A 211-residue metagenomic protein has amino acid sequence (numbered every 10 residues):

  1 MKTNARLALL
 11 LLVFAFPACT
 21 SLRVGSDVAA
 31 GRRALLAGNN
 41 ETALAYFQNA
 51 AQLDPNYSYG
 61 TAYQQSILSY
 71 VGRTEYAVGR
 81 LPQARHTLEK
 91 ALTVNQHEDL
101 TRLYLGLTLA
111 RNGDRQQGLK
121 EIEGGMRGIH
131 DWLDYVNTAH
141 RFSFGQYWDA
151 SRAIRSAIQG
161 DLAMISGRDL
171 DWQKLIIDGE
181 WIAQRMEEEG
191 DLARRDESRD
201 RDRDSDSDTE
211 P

Functional and structural regions predicted by a protein language model:
A51, L107-D134: TPR/TPR-like (Sel1-like) alpha-helical repeat modules
W132-P211: Terminal, low-structured helical/coil segments at or just beyond the last alpha-helical repeat
